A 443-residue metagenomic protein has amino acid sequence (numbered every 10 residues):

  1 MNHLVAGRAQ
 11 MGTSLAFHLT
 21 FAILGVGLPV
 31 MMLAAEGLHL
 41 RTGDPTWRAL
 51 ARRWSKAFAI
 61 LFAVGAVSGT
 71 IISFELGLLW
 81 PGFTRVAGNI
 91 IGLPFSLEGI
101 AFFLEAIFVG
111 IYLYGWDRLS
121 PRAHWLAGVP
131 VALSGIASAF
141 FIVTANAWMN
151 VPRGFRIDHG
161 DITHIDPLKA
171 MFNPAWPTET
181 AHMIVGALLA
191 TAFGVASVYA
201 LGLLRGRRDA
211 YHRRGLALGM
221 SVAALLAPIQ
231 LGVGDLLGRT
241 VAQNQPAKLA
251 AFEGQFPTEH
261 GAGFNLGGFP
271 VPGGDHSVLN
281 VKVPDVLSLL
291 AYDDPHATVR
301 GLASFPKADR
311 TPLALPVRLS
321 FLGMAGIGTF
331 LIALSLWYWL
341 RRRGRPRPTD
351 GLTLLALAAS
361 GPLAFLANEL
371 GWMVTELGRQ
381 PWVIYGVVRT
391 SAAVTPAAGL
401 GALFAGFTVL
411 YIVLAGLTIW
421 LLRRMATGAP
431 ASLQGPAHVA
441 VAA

Functional and structural regions predicted by a protein language model:
M1-A443: Polytopic transmembrane helical bundles with strong interfacial aromatic enrichment
